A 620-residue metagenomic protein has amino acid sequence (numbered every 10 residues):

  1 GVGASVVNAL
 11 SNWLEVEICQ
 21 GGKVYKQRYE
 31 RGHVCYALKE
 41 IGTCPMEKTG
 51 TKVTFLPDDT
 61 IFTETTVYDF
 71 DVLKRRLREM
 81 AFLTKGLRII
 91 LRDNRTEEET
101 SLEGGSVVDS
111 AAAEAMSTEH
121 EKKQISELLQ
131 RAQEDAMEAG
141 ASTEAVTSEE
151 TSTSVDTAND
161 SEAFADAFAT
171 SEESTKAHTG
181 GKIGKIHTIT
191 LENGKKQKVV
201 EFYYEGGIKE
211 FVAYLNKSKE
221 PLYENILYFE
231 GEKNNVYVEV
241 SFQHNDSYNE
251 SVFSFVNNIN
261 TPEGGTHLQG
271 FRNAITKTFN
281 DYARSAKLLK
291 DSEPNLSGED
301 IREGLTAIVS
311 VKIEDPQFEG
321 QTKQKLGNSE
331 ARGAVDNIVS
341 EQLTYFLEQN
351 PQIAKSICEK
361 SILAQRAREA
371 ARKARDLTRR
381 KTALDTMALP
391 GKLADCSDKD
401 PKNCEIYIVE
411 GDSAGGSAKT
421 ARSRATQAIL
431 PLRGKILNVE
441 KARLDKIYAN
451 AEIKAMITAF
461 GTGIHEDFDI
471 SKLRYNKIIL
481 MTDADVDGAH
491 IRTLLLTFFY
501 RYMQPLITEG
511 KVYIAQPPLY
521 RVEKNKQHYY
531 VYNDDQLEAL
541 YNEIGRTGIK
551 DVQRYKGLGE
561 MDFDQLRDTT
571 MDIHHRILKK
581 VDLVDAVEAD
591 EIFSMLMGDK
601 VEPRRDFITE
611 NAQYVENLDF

Functional and structural regions predicted by a protein language model:
S5-A9, W13-K435, F468-I470, K477 (+1 more regions): GHKL-family ATPase ATP-binding module
V107, E144, E173, R366-D385 (+5 more regions): C-terminal interaction appendages of subunits in large macromolecular complexes
